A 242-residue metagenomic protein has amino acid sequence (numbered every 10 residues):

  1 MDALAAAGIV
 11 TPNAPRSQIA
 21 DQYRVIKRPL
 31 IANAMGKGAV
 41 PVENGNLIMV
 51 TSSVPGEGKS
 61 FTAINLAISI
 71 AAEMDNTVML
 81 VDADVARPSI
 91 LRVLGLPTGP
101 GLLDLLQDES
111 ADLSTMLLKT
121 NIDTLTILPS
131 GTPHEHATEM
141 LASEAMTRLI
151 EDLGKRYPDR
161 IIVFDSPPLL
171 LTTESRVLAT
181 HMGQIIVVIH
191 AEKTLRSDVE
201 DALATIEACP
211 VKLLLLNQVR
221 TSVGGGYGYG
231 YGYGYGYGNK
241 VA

Functional and structural regions predicted by a protein language model:
M1-I26: Charged, amphipathic alpha-helical linker segments immediately N-terminal to NTP-binding catalytic cores
Q22-V85, I90-R92: Walker A/P-loop phosphate-binding motif and the immediately C-terminal alpha-helix
G38, L66-S130, E192-T194: Phosphate-binding loop that captures ATP/GTP phosphates
D75-N76, M182-Q184, A208-K212: Short glycine-/polar-rich loops that comprise or flank the Walker A/P-loop and associated switch/sensor motifs
T77, D123-T126, K155-V163, Q184: Loop/turn-to-beta-strand initiation segments
K119, S130-T172: Phosphate-binding/switch loop-helix module in NTP-utilizing enzymes
K155-Y157, L171-E192: Inter-motif core of Ras-like GTPase G domains
E200-A242: Hydrophobic micro-sites
